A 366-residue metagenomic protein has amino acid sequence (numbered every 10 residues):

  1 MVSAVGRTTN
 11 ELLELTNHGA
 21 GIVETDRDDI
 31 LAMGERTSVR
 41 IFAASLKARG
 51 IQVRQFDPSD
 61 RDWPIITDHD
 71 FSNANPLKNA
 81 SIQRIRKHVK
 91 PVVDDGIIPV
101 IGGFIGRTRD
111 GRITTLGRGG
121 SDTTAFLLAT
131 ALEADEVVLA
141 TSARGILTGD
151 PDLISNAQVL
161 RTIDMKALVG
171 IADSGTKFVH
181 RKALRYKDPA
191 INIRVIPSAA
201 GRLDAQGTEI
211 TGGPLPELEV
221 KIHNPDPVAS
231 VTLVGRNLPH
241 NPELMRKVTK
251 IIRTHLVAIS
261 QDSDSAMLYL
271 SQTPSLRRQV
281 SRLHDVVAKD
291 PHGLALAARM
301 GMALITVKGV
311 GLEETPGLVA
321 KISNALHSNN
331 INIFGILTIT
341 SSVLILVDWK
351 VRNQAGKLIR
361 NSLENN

Functional and structural regions predicted by a protein language model:
M1-S3, F42, N79-R86, V138-R144 (+4 more regions): Short, mixed-charge, low-aromatic patches
V2-L184, S271-Q272, S341, L346-V351 (+1 more regions): Nucleotide/pyrophosphate-binding catalytic subdomain
S3-T9, L147, S198-G213: Terminal amphipathic helices with adjacent charged low-complexity linkers/tails
I51, I191, I331: Short phosphate-binding/catalytic loops that engage adenosine nucleotides
S59, N192-A200: Acidic carboxylate-rich catalytic motifs and surrounding loops in phosphoryl-/glycosyl-chemistry enzymes
E136-A140, I193-V195, G335: Short hydrophobic alpha-helical runs that function as membrane-insertion/retention elements
Q206-N366: A conserved regulatory-domain signal marking ACT and ACT-like small-molecule sensing domains and adjacent regulatory
